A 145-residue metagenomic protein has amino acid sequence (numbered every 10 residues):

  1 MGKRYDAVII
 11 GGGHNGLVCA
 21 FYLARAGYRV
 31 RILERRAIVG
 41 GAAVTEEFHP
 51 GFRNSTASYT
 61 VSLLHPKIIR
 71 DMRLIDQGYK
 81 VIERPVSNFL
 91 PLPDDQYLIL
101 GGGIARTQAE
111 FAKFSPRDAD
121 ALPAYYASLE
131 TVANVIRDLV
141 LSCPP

Functional and structural regions predicted by a protein language model:
Y5-I32: N-terminal Rossmann-like FAD-binding beta1-loop-alpha1 element of flavoenzymes
A24-H49: Glycine-rich FAD pyrophosphate-binding loop
Y28, I68, M72, A133-V140: A generic secondary-structure signal for well-formed alpha-helical elements
E46-S87: N-terminal FAD cofactor-binding segment of flavoenzymes
H49, L92-P93: Structural motif
P93-P145: Rossmann-like flavin
